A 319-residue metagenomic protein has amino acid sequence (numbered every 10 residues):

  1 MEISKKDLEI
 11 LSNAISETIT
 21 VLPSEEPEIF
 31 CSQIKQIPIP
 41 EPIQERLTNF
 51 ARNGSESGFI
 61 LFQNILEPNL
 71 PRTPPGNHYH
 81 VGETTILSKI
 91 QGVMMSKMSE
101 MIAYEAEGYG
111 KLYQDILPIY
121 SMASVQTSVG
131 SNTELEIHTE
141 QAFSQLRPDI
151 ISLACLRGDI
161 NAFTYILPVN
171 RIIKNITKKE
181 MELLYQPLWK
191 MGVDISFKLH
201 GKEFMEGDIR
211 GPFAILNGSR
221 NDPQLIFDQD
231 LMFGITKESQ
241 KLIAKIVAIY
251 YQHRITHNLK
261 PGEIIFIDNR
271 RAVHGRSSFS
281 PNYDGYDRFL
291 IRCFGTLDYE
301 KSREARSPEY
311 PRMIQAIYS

Functional and structural regions predicted by a protein language model:
M1-F50, G54-N77, D115-P261, F266-S319: Active-site environment of non-heme Fe oxygenases that use a 2-His-1-carboxylate facial triad
V81-S128: A gly/proline- and charged-residue-enriched helix-loop-helix capping module
